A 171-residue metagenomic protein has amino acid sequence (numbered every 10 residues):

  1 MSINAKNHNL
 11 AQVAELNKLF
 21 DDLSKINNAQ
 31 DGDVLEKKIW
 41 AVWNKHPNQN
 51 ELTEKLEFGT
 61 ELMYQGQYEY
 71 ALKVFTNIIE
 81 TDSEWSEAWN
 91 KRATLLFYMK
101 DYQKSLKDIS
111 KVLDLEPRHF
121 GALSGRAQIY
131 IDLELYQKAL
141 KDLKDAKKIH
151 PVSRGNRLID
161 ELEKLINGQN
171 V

Functional and structural regions predicted by a protein language model:
D21-N27, I131-R154: TPR/TPR-like (Sel1-like) alpha-helical repeat modules
A29-G32, Y68, Y102, Y136: TPR-repeat structural position
K45, Y64, Y98, D132-L133 (+1 more regions): Register position in tetratricopeptide repeats
Q49-L115: Alpha-helical adaptor scaffolds
E51, W85, H119, Y136 (+1 more regions): Residue-level recognition of tetratricopeptide repeat
A88, A122, G155-N156: TPR alpha-solenoid repeat register
K91, G125, L158-L162: Canonical tetratricopeptide repeat
